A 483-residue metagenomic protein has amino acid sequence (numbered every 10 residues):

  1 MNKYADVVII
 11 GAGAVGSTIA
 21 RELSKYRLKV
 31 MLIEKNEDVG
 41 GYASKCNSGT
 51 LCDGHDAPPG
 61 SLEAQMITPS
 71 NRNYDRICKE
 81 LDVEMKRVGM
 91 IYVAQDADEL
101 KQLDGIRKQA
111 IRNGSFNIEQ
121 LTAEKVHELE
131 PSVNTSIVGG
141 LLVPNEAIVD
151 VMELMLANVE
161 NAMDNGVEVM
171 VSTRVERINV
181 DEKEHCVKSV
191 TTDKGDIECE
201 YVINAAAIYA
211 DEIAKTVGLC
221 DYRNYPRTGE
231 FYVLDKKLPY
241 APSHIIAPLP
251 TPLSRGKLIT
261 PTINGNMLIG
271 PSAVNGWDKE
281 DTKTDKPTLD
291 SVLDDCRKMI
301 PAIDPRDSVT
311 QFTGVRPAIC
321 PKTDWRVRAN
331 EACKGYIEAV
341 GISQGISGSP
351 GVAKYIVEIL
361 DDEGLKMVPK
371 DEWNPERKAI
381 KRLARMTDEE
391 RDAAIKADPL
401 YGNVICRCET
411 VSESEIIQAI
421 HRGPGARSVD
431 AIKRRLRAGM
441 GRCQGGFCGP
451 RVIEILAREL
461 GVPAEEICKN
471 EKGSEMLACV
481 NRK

Functional and structural regions predicted by a protein language model:
A5-L32: N-terminal Rossmann-like FAD-binding beta1-loop-alpha1 element of flavoenzymes
T18, I178-G270, V274-K283, D294 (+2 more regions): Flavin-dependent oxidoreductases
K25-K45: Glycine-rich FAD pyrophosphate-binding loop
G49-L129, G256-K257: Dinucleotide-binding Rossmann-like beta1-alpha1 core, especially the glycine-rich loop that anchors the ADP
P58, Q65-T68, V93-Q102, L141-E160 (+4 more regions): Short beta-strand to alpha-helix junction loop
L141-E200: Helical element adjacent to the flavin cofactor pocket in flavoenzyme catalytic cores
I263-N264, E280-V404, S414-E415, A419-R422 (+1 more regions): C-terminal catalytic lobe of FAD-dependent flavoproteins
N403-I416, R434-E454: Local cysteine-cluster metal-coordination motifs and their immediate loop/turn environment, predominantly Fe-S cluster
